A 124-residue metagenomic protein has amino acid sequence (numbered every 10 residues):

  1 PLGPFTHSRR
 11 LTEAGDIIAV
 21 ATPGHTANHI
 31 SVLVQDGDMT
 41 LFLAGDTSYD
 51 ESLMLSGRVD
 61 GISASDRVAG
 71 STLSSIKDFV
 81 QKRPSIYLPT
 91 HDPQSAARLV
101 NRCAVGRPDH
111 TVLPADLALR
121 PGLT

Functional and structural regions predicted by a protein language model:
P1-V20, R67-P84: Metallo-beta-lactamase
R10, H29-L33: Short acidic loop-to-beta-strand element that houses the catalytic metal-binding Asp/Glu of nuclease active sites
I17-P23, F42-G45: Active-site-proximal beta-strand elements of phosphoester/diester hydrolases
P23-H25, Q35: Short polar/acidic secondary-structure junctions
H25, H29, H91: Histidine-centered divalent metal-coordination motifs
L33, G37-T124: Cap/insert and terminal regions of metallo-dependent hydrolase folds
